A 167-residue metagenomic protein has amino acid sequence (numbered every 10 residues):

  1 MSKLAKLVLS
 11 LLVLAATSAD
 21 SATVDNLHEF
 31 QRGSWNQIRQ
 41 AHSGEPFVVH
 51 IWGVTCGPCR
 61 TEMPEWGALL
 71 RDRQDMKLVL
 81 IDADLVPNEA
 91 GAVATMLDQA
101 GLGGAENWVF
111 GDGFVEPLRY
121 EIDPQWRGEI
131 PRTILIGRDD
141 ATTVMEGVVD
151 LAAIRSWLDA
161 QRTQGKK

Functional and structural regions predicted by a protein language model:
M1-V8: Bacterial N-terminal signal peptides that target proteins for export
L14-S18: N-terminal signal peptide c-region/cleavage motif recognized by signal peptidases
A19-T23: Boundary at the C-terminal end of the N-terminal hydrophobic targeting segment
N26-F47: A short beta-strand-turn-helix
E45-F47, W52-T55: Short pre-active-site segment immediately N-terminal to redox-active cysteine/selenocysteine motifs in thiol-based
T61-A100, F114-L118: Structural microenvironment flanking redox-active thiols in thiol-disulfide oxidoreductases
L97-I130: Short, internal strand/loop/helix patches that form the active-site neighborhood or redox-interaction surface
E129-K167: Thiol-/selenol-based redox modules, centered on thioredoxin-like and closely related oxidoreductase domains
